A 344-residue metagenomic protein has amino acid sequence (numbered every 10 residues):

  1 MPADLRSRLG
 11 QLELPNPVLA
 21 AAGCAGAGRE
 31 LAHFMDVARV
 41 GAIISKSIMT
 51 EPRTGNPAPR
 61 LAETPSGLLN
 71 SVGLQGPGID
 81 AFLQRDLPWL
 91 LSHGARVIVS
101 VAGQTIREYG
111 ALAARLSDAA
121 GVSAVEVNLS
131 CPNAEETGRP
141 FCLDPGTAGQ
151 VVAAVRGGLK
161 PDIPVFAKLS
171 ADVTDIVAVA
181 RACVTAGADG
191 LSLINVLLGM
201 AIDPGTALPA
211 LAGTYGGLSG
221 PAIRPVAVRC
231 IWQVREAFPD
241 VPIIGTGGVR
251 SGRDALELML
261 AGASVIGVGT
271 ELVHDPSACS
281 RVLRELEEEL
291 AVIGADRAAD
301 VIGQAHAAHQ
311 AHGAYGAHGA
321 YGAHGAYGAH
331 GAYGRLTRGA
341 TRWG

Functional and structural regions predicted by a protein language model:
M1, L218-D240, R250-A317, Y321-G344: Alpha/beta catalytic cores of nucleotide-metabolism and tRNA/nucleoside-modifying enzymes
M1-V97, A102-G103, V282, H324-Y333: N-terminal capping/small domains of soluble enzymes
G23-C24, G247-V249: Active-site metal-binding loops of divalent metal-dependent hydrolases
G26-A27, R107, H274: Acidic-and-aromatic substrate-binding clefts and catalytic sites of carbohydrate-active enzymes
H33, V37, Q84, S92 (+4 more regions): Alpha/beta enzyme core
S47-L74, L129-C142, V196-G205, L211-Y215 (+3 more regions): Glycine-rich, proline-tolerant flexible connector loops at the mouths of alpha/beta enzymes
L69-V72, V99, G138, G245-G248 (+2 more regions): Short, flexible active-site loop motifs that bind/organize anionic cofactors or intermediates
